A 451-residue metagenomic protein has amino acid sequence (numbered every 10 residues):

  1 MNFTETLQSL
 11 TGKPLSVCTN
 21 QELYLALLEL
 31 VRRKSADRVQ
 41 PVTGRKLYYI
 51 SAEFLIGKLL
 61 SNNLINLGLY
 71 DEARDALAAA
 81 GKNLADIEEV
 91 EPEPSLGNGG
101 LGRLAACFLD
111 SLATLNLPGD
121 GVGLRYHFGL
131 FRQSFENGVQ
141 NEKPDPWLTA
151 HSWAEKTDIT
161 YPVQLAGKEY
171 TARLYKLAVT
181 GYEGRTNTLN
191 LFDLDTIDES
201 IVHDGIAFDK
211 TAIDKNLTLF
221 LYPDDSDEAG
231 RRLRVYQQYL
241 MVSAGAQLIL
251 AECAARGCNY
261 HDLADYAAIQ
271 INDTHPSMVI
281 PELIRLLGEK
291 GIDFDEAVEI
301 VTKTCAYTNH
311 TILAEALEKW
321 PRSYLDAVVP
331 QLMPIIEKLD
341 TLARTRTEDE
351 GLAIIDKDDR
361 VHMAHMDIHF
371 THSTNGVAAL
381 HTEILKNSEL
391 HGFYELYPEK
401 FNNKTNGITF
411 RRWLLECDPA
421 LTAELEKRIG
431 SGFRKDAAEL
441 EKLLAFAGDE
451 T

Functional and structural regions predicted by a protein language model:
M1-T451: A conserved ligand/cofactor-binding region detector
